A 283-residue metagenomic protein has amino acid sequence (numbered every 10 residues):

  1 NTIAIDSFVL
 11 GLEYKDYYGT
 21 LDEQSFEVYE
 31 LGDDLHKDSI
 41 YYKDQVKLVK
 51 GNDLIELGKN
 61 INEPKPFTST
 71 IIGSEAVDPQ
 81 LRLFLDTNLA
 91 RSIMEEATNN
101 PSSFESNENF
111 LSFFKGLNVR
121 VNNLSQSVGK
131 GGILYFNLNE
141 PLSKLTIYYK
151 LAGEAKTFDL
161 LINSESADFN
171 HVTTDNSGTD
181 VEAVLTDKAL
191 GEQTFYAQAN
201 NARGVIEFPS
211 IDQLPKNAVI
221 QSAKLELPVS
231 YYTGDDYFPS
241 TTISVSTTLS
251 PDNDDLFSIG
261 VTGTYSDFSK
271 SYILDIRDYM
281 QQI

Functional and structural regions predicted by a protein language model:
N1-I283: Secreted, disulfide-rich extracellular signaling modules
